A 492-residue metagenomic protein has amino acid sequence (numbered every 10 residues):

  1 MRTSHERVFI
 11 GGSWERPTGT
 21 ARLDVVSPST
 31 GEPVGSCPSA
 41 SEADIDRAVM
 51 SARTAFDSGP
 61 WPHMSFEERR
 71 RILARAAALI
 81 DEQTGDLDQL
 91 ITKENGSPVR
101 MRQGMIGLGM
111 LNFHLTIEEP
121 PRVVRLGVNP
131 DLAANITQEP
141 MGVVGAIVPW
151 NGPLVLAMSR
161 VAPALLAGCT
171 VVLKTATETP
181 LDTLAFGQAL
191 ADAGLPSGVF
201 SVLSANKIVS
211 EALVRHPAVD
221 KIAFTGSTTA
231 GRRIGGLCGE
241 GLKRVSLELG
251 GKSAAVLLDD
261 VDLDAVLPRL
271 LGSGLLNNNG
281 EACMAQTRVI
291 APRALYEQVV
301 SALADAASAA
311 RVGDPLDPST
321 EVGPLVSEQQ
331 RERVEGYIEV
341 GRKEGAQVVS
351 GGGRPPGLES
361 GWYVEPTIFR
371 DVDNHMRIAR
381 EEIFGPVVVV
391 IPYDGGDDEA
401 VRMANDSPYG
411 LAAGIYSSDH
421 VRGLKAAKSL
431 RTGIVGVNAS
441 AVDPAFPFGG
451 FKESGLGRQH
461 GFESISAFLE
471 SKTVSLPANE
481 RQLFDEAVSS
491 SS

Functional and structural regions predicted by a protein language model:
M1-S29, A55, G353: Hydrophobic face of amphipathic alpha-helices that form TPR/SEL1-like repeat modules and related alpha-solenoid
T30-G35, V219, V256, R311 (+4 more regions): Conserved C-terminal structural/oligomerization subdomain of aldehyde/semialdehyde dehydrogenase
G31, R69, I91, F113 (+9 more regions): Residue-level signal for inorganic ion chemistry
P33-A40, D57-W61, G145-A146, A255-L258 (+5 more regions): Short, well-ordered beta-strand elements within core beta-sheets of diverse protein domains
G35-V123: Glycine-rich loop-to-alpha-helix module at the N-terminal edge of alpha/beta enzyme cores
F56, P60, A77-T84, D88 (+18 more regions): Structural signal for hydrophobic packing residues in well-ordered secondary-structure cores of soluble enzyme domains
V124-A265: Rossmann-like NAD(P) dinucleotide-binding subdomain of oxidoreductase/dehydrogenase enzymes
T229-D373, G396-D398, V437, L483-S491: ALDH superfamily catalytic-core signature
